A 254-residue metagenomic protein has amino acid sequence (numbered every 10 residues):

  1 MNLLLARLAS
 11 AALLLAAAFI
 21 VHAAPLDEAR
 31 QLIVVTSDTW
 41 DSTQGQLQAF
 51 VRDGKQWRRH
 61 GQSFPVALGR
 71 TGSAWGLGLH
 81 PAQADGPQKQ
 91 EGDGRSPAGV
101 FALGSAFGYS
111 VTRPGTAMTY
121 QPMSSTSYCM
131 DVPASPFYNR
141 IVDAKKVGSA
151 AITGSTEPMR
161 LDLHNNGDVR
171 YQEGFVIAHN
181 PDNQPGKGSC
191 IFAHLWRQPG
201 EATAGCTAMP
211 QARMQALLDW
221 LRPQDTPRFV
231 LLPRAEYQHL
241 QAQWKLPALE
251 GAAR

Functional and structural regions predicted by a protein language model:
M1-A12: Bacterial N-terminal signal peptides that target proteins for export
A23-A204, A212-R254: Cell wall/extracellular polymer interaction/catalysis modules
M209: A conserved hydrophobic position in a structured secondary element of the catalytic/binding core that shapes
